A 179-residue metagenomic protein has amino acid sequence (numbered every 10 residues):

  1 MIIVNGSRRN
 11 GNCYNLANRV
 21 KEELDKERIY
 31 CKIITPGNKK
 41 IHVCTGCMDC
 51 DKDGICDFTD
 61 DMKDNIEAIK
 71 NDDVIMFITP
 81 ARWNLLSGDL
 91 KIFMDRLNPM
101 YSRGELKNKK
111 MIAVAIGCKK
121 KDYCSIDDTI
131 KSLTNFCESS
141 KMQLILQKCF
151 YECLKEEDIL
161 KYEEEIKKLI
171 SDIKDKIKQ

Functional and structural regions predicted by a protein language model:
M1-M100, E138, Q143-K148, E152 (+1 more regions): N-terminal beta1-alpha1-beta2 submodule of the flavodoxin-like/Rossmannoid cofactor-binding fold
G88, Y101, E105-Q147: Short, glycine-/small-residue-rich phosphate/pyrophosphate-handling segment
